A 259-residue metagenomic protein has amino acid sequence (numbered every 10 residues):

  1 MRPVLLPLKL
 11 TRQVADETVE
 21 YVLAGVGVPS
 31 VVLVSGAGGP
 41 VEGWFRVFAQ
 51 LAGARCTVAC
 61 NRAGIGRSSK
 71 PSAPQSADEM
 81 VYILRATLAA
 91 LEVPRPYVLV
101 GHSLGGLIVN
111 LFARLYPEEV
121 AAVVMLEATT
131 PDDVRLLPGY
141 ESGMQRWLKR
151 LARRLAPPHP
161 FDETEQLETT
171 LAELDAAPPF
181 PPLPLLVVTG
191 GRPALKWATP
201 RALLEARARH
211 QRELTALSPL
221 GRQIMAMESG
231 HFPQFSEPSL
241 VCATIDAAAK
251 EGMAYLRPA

Functional and structural regions predicted by a protein language model:
R2-T18: N-terminal cap/lid segment of alpha/beta-hydrolase-fold proteins
E17-R67: Conserved HGGG/HGGXW glycine-rich cap/lid loop of the alpha/beta-hydrolase fold
A59-V100, L137-G143: Active-site loop/oxyanion-hole signature of alpha/beta-hydrolase fold enzymes
R62-I65, A128, G190-R192, E228: Active-site loop/turn elements of alpha/beta-hydrolase fold enzymes, especially the short glycine-/histidine-rich
P94-D132: Conserved hydrolase catalytic core segment
V124-P157, F161-E163, L167: Flexible "cap/lid" loop of the alpha/beta hydrolase fold
A152-S229, Q234: Conserved serine/cysteine hydrolase catalytic core
P219-A259: Catalytic active-site module of serine/aspartate enzymes centered on a nucleophile-bearing elbow/loop
